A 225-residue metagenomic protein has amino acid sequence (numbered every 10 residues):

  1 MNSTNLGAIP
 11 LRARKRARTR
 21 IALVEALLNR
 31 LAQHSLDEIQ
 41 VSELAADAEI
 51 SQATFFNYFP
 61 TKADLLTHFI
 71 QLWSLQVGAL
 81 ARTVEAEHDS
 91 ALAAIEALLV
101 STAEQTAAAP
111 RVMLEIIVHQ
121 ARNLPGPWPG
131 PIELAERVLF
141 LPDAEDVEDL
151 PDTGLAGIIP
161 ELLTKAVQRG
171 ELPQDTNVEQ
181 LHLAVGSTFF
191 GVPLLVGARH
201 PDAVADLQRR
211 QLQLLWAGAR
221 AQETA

Functional and structural regions predicted by a protein language model:
M1-D47: Basic, helix-initiating cap at the start of DNA-binding domains
M1-L6, E104, T153, G157 (+2 more regions): C-terminal peripheral helix-coil segments that are non-catalytic and often amphipathic
L23, E38, T61-L66, V77: Short amphipathic alpha-helical segment with a characteristic S/N-K-E followed by hydrophobic residues
V41, I70-G78: Short, basic, alpha-helical segments at the C-terminal edge of helix-turn-helix-like DNA-binding modules
E49-F59: Short hydrophobic/aromatic patch on the recognition helix
H68, R82-N123: Hydrophobic alpha-helical connector segments
G78, N123-R169, E179-L183, L194 (+1 more regions): Amphipathic alpha-helical packing segments from all-alpha helical-bundle domains
